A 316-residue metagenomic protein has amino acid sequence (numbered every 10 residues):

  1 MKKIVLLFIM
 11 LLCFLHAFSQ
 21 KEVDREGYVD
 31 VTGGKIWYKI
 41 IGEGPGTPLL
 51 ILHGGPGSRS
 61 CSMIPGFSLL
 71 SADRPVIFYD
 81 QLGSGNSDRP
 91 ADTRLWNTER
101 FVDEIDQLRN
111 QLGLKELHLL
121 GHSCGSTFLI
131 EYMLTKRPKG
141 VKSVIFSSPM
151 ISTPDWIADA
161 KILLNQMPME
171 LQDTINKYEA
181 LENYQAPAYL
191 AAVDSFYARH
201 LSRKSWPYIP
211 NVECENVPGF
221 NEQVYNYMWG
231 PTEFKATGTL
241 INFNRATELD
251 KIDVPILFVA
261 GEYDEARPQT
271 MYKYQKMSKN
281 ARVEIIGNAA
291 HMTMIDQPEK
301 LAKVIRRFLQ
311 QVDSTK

Functional and structural regions predicted by a protein language model:
I4, I9-L50, D73-R74, Q310-K316: Alpha/beta-hydrolase fold catalytic core
G34-R89: Conserved HGGG/HGGXW glycine-rich cap/lid loop of the alpha/beta-hydrolase fold
Q81-C124, K303: Active-site loop/oxyanion-hole signature of alpha/beta-hydrolase fold enzymes
K115-D159: Conserved hydrolase catalytic core segment
V144-N183: Flexible "cap/lid" loop of the alpha/beta hydrolase fold
T174-V254: Alpha/beta-hydrolase
A246-A289: Conserved loop-alpha-helix segment in the C-terminal half of the alpha/beta-hydrolase fold that carries the catalytic
N280-K316: Catalytic active-site module of serine/aspartate enzymes centered on a nucleophile-bearing elbow/loop
